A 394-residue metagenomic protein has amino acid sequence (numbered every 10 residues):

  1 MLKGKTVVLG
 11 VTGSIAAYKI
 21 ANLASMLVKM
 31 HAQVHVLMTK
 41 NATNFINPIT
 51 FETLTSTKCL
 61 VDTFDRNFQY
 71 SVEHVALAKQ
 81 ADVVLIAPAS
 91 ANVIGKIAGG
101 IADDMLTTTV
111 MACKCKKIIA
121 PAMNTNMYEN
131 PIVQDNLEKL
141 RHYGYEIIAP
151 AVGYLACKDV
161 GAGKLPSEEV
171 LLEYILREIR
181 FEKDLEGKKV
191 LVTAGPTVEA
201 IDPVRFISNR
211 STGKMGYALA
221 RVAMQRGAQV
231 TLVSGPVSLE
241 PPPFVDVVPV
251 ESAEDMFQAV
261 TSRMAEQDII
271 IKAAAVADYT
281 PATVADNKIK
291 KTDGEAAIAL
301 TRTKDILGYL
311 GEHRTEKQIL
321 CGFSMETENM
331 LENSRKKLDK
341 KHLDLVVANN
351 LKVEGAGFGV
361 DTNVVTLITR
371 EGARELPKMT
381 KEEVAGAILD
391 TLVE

Functional and structural regions predicted by a protein language model:
M1-I118, N124-G213, Y217-E394: A cross-family phosphate/adenosyl-ligand binding-site feature
